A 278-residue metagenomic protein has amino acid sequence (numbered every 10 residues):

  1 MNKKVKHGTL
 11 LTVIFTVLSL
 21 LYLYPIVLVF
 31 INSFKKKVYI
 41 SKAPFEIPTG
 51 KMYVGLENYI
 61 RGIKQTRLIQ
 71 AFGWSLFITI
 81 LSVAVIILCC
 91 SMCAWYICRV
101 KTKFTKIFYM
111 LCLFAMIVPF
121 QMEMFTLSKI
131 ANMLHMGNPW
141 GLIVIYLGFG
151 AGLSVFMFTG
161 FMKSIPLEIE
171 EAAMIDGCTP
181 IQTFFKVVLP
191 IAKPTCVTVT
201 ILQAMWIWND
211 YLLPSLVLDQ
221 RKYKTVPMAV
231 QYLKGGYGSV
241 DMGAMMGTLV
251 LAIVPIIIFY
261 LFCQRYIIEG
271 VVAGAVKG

Functional and structural regions predicted by a protein language model:
N2-G278: A structural signal for multi-pass alpha-helical bundles of membrane permease subunits that mediate small-molecule
